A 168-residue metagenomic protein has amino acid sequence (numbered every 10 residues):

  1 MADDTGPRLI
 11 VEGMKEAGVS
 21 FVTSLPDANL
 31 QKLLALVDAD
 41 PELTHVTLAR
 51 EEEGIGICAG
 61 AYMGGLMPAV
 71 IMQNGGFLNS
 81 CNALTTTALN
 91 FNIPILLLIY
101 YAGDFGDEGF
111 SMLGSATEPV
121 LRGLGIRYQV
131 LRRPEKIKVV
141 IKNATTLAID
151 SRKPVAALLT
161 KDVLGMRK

Functional and structural regions predicted by a protein language model:
M1-K168: Thiamine diphosphate
